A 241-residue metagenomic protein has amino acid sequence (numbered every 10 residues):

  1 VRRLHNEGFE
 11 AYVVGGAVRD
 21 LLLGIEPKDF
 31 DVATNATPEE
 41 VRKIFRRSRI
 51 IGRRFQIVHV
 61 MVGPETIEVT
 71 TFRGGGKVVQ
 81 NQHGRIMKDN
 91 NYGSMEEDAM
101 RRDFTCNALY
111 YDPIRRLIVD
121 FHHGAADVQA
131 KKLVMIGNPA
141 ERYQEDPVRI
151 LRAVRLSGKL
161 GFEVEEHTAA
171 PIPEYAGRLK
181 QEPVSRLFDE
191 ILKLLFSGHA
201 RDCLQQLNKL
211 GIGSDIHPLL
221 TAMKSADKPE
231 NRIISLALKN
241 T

Functional and structural regions predicted by a protein language model:
V1-T241: Catalytic cores of the polymerase beta-like nucleotidyltransferase superfamily and closely associated nucleotide
